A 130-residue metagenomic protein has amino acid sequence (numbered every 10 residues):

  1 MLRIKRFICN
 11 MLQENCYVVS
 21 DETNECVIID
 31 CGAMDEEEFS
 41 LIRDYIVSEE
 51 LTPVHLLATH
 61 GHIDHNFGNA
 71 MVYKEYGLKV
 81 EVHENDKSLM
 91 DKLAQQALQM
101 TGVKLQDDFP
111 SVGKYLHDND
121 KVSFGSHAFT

Functional and structural regions predicted by a protein language model:
M1-E49: Conserved beta-strand hairpin/beta-sheet module of binuclear metal-dependent hydrolase folds, prominently
M1-I8, L78, V82, A128: Contiguous N-terminal and early-domain "leader" segments and peripheral loops that mark the onset or edge of a domain
L2, V112-K114, G125-H127: Short beta-strand or tight-loop elements that sit immediately N-terminal to catalytic metal-binding acidic residues
Y17, K92-A94, S126: Short, well-ordered secondary-structure micro-motifs
E25-V27, T52-H55, H127: Structural motif
C26-I29, V80, F129-T130: Short hydrophobic-aromatic micro-motifs
M34-F39, R43-V122: Active-site HxH/HxHxD metal-binding segment of metal-dependent hydrolases
D120-T130: Core dinuclear metal-dependent hydrolase active-site scaffold
